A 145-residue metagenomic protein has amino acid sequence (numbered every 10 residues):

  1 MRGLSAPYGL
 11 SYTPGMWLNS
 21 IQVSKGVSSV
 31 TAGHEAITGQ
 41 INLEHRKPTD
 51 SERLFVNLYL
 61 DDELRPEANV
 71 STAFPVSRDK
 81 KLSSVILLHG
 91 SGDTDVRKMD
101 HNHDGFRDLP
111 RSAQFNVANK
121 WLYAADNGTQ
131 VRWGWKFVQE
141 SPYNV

Functional and structural regions predicted by a protein language model:
M1-D50: Acidic, small-polar-rich N-terminal luminal/periplasmic segments of exported/outer-membrane proteins
P7, S20, K25, Q40 (+3 more regions): Membrane-embedded beta-strand positions in outer-membrane beta-barrel channels/transporters
L10-Y12, Y59-L64, F106-A113: Replace "Gram-negative outer membrane beta-barrel proteins" with "bacterial and organellar outer membrane beta-barrel
W17, I37, P66-A68, L82 (+2 more regions): Hydrophobic core residues within well-ordered beta-strands of beta-rich domains
K25, H45, L58, I86 (+1 more regions): Pocket-edge structural micro-motifs
G26-S28, R46-P48, D61, S91 (+1 more regions): Solvent-exposed coil/turn segments that connect beta secondary-structure elements in extracytoplasmic/periplasmic
G33-E35, L58-N69: Solvent-exposed loop/turn segments connecting transmembrane beta-strands in outer-membrane beta-barrel proteins
D50-S51, A73-V145: Periplasmic-side early beta-strands and strand-to-turn transitions of outer-membrane beta-barrels
